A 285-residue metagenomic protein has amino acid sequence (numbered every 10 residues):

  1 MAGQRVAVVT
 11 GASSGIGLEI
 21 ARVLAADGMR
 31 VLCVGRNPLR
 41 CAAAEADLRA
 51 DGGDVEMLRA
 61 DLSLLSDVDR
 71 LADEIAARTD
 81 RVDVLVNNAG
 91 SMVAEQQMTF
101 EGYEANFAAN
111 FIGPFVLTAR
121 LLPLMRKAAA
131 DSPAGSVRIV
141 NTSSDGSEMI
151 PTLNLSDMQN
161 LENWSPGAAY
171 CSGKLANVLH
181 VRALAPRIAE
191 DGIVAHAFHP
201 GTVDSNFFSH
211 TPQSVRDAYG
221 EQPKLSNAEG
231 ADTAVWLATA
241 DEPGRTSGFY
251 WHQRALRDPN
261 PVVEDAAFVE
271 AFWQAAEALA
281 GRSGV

Functional and structural regions predicted by a protein language model:
M1-C33: Canonical Rossmann dinucleotide-binding motif of NAD(H)/NADP(H)-dependent dehydrogenases/reductases, specifically
V6-V9, R81, L85-V86, I139: Conserved hydrophobic beta-strands of the Rossmann-like cofactor-binding core in SDR/related NAD(P)H-dependent
G11-A12, V34-L39, L62: N-terminal Rossmann-fold cofactor-binding loop
A50-S66: Rossmann-fold cofactor-recognition segment
D51-D54, E74-N87, V93-M98: A glycine-rich helix->loop->beta "capping" turn within Rossmann-like NAD(P)(H)-dependent oxidoreductase domains
G90-F107, R126-D191, H199-Y219, P223: Catalytic loop of short-chain dehydrogenase/reductase
G173, A197, A218-R257, A266-E270 (+2 more regions): C-terminal helical subdomain
